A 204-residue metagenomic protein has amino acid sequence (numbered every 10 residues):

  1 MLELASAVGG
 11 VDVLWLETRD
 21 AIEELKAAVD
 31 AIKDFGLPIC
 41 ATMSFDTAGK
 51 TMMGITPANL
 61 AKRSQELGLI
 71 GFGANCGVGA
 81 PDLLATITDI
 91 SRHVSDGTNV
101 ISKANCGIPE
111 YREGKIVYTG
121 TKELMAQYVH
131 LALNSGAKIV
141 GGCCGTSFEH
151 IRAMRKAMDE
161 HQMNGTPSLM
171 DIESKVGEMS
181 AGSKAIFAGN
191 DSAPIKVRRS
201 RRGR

Functional and structural regions predicted by a protein language model:
M1-R204: Domain-level signal for soluble alpha/beta catalytic cores
